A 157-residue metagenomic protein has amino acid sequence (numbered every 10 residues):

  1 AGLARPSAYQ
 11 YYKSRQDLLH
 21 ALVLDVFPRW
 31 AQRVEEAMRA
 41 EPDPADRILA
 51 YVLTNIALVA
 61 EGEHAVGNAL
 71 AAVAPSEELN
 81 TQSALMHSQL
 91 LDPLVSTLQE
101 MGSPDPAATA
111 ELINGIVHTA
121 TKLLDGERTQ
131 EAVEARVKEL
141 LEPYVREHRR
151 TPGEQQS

Functional and structural regions predicted by a protein language model:
A1-D17: Helix-turn-helix
K13-D17, A21, R39-D43, A60 (+4 more regions): Residues in soluble alpha-helical coiled-coils and helical-bundle/repeat scaffolds
A21, D25, E35-E61, I113: Hydrophobic alpha-helical connector segments
L22, V26, W30, V34 (+4 more regions): Hydrophobic recognition helices of helix-based DNA-binding modules
P28-A31, A50, L58, S76-E111 (+1 more regions): Amphipathic alpha-helical packing segments from all-alpha helical-bundle domains
A37, L53-A60, A69-P75, L140-Y144: Helix-loop "lid/cap" segments that line or gate small-molecule binding pockets
A45-L70, T81, L85, R150: Helical hydrophobic small-molecule/effector-binding pocket
V66-A71, N80, A84, Q99-L141 (+1 more regions): Hydrophobic/aromatic-rich alpha-helical bundle segments in the mid-to-C-terminal region
